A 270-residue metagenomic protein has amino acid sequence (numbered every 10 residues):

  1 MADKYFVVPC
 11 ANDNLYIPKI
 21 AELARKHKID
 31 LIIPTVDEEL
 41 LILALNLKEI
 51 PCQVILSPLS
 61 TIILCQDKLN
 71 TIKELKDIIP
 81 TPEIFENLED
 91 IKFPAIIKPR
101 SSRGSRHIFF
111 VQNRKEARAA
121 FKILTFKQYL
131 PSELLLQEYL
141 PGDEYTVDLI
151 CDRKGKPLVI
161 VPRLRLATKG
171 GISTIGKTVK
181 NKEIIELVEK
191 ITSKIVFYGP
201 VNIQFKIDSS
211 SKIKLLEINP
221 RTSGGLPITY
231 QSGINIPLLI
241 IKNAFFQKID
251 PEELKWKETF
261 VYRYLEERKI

Functional and structural regions predicted by a protein language model:
M1-C10, P51-V54, A95-K98: Active-site regions of enzymes building and remodeling cell-envelope glycoconjugates
K4-L23: Glycine-rich, highly charged phosphate/nucleotide-binding loops
F6, H27-Q66, I78-E83: A short, GP-enriched loop/loop-strand-helix hinge that lies immediately N-terminal to, or at the N-terminal rim
L59-L135, P141, R153-K156, K182: Active-site nucleotide/adenylate-binding loops and adjacent lid/helix of ATP-dependent enzymes
S105, L166-G176, N219-G233: Glycine-rich phosphate/pyrophosphate-binding beta-alpha loops
A117-I195, K206-K214: Phosphate-binding site of ATP-dependent enzymes
I195-I228: Conserved metal-phosphate-binding beta-hairpin within the catalytic cores of diverse ATP-dependent phosphoryl-transfer
D208, L238-I270: Peripheral (often C-terminal) accessory segments that flank ATP-dependent C-N-forming ligase machineries
